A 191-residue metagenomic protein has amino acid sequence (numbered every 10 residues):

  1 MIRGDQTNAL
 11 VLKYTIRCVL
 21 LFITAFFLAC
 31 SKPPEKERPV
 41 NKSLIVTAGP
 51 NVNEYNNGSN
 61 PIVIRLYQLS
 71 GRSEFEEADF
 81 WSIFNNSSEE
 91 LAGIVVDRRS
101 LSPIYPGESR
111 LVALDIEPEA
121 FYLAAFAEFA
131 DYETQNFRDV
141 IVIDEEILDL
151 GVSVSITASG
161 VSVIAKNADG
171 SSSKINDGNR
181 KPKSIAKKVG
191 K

Functional and structural regions predicted by a protein language model:
K13-L21: Sec-dependent signal peptide recognition, specifically the positively charged N-region followed immediately by
F26-A29: C-terminal motif of bacterial Sec signal peptides marking the signal peptidase cleavage site
S31-P34: Bacterial signal peptide processing site
V46-Y55: Short amphipathic, basic-aromatic surface patches that mediate peripheral association with negatively charged
N57-R65: Short coil-to-beta strand junction motifs in C2/discoidin
A78-E117, D131: Tryptophan-paired
A120-A130: A short, solvent-exposed beta-strand micro-motif common in secreted/extracellular proteins
R138-K191: Glycine-rich, aromatic-bearing surface loops/beta-hairpins
